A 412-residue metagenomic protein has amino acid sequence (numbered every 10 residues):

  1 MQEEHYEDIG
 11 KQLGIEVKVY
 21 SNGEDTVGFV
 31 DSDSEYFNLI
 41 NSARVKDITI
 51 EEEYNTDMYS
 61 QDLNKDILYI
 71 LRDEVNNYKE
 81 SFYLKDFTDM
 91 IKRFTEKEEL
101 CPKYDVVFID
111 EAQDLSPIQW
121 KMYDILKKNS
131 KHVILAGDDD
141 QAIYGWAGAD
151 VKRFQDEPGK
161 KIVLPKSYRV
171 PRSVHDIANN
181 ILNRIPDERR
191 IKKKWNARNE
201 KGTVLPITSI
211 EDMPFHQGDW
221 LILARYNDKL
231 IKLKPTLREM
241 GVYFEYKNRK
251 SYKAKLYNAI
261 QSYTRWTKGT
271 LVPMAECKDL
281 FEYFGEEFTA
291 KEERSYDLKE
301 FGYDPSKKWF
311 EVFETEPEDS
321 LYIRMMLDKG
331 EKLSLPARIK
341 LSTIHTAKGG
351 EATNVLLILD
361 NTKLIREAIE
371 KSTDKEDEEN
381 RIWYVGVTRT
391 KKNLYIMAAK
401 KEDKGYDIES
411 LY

Functional and structural regions predicted by a protein language model:
M1-L39, R238-M240, E245-Y252: Conserved P-loop NTPase-based nucleic-acid remodeling module centered on helicase motor cores
Q2-K18, Q155, I181-R189, A259-A290: A polyampholytic, Gly/Pro-enriched intrinsically disordered region
E16-F108, P117-M122, G145: Accessory N-terminal region flanking or inserted into the helicase ATPase core in nucleic-acid motor proteins
V106, Q113-E200, Q217, L221-E239 (+6 more regions): Conserved helicase motor core of SF1/SF2 NTP-dependent helicases
K161-S167, D377-Y412: Long, positively charged, glycine-interspersed low-complexity recognition regions
K201-G218: Conserved interdomain hinge at the start of the Helicase C-terminal
T264-M397: Conserved helicase C-terminal RecA-like lobe
